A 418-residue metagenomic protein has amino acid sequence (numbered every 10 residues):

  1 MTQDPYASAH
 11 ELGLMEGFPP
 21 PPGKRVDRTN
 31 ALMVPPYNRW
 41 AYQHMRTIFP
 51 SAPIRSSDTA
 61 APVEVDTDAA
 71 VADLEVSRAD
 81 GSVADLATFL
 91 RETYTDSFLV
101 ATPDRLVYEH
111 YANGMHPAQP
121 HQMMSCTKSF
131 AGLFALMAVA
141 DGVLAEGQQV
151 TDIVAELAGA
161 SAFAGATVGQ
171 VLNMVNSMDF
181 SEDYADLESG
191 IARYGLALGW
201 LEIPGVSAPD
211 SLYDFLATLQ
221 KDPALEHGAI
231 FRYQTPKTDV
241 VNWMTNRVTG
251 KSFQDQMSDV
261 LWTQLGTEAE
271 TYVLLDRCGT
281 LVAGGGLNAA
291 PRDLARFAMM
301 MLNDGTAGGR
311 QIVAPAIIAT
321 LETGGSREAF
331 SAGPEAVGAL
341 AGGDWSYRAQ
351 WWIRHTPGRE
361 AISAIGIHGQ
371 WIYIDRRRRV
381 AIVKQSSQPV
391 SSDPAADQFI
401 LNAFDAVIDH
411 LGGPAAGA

Functional and structural regions predicted by a protein language model:
M1-H116, V139, N173, S177-D179 (+2 more regions): N-terminal leader/targeting segments and the immediately adjacent pre-domain N-terminus
T88-S97, N113-V143, G147-G159, A166 (+2 more regions): Short active-site loop at a secondary-structure junction that contains or immediately precedes the catalytic residue(s)
D104, Q122-G147, V171, V241-T245 (+1 more regions): Active-site SXXK
Y108-M115, I365, V383-Q388: Short beta->alpha transition motifs characteristic of CBS
Y111, P117-A118, D183-D186, A197-C278: Catalytic-site signature segments of enzymes, centered on catalytic residues
A140-D183, K221-D222, P236, V248-G285 (+1 more regions): Active-site helix/loop module of the DD-peptidase/beta-lactamase fold, centered on the serine-lysine SxxK catalytic
M174, P236-M244, G285-T306, I318 (+1 more regions): Active-site-proximal alpha-helical segments within enzyme catalytic domains
E268-Y272, E322-A381: Active-site Gly/Thr loop motif
